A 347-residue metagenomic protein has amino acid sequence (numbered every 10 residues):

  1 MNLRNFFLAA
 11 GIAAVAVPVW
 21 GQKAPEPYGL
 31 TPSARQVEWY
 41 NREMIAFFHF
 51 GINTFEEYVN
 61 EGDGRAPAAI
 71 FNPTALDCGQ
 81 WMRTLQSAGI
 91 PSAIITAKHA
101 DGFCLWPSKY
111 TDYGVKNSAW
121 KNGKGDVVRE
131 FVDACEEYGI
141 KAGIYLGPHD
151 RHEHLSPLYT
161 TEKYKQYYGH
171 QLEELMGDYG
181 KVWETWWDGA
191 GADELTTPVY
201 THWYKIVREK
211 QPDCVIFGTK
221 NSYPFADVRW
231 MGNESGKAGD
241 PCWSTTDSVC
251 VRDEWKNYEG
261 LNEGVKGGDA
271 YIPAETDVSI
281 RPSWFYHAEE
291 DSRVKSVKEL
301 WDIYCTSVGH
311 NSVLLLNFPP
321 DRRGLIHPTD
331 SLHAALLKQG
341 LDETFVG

Functional and structural regions predicted by a protein language model:
M1-Q22: Bacterial Sec-dependent N-terminal signal peptides
G21-G347: Mature catalytic domains of secreted/periplasmic carbohydrate-active enzymes
